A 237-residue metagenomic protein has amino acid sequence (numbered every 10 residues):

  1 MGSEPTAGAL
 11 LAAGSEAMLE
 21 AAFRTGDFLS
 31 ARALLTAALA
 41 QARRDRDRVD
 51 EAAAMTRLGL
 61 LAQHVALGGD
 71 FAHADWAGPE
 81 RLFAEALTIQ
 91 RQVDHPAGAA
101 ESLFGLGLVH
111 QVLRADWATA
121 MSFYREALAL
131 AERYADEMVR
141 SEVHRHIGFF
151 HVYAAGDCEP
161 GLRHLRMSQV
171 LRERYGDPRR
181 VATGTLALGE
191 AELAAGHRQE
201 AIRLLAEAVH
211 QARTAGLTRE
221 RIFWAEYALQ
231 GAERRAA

Functional and structural regions predicted by a protein language model:
M1-M18, Q199-A237: C-terminal non-catalytic interaction modules
G2-P5, T25, R44-D47, I89-H95 (+4 more regions): Short coil/turn linkers that connect adjacent helices within long alpha-helical scaffolds, especially alpha-solenoid
T6-A7, L11, A31, R44 (+9 more regions): Residues that mark the junctions of alpha-helical repeat units in TPR/alpha-solenoid scaffolds
A13-G26, V49-G68, A97-L113, M138-Y153 (+2 more regions): Conserved alpha-helical positions within TPR/SEL1-like repeat arrays
M18-S30, A62-P79, L108-A120, H151-P160 (+2 more regions): Short coil/turn connectors between adjacent alpha-helices in alpha-solenoid helical repeat scaffolds
A31, A37-A38, L58, P79-A86 (+7 more regions): Tetratricopeptide repeat
Q63-Y134, M138: A generic tandem-repeat structural signature
